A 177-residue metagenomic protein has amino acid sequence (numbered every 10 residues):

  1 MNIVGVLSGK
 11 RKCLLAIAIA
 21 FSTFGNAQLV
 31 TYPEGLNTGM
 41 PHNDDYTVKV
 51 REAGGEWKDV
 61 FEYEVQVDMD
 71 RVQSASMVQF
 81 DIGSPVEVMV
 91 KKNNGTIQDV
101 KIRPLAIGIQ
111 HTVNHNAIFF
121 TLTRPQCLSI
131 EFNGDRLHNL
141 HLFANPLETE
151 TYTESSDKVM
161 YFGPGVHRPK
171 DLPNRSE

Functional and structural regions predicted by a protein language model:
M1-L14: Bacterial N-terminal signal peptides that target proteins for export
G9, A16-I17, L142-A144: Generic detector of low-complexity/intrinsically disordered segments and short hydrophobic N-terminal stretches
C13-A16, E154: Alpha-helical protein-protein interaction elements
I17-N26: Hydrophobic h-region of N-terminal signal peptides that target proteins for export in Gram-negative bacteria
Q28-E177: Extracellular/periplasmic carbohydrate-active domains that bind, remodel, or depolymerize complex polysaccharides
